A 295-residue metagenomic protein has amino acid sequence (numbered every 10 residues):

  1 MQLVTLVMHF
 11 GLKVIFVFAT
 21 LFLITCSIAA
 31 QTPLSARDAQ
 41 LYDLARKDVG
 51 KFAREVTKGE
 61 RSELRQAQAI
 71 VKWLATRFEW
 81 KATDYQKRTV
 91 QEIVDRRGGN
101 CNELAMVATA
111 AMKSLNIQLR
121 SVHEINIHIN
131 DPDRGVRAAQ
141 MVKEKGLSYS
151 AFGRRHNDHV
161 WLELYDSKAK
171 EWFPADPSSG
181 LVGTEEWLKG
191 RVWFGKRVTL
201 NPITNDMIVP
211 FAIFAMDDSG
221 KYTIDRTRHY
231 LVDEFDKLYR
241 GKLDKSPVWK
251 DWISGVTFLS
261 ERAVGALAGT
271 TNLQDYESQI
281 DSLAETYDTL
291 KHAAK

Functional and structural regions predicted by a protein language model:
L3-F16: Bacterial N-terminal signal peptides that target proteins for export
K13-T25: Bacterial N-terminal signal peptides
S27-A29: Sec/Tat signal peptide C-region and signal peptidase I cleavage site
Q31-G99, M106-A110: Secondary-structure boundary elements
K72, M106-T204, F214: Hydrophobic/aromatic-rich core segments of domains that either
G99-N102, H156: Short, amphipathic alpha-helical segments
V198-K295: Low-complexity, Gly/Ser/Thr/Pro-rich intrinsically disordered linker/tail segments
